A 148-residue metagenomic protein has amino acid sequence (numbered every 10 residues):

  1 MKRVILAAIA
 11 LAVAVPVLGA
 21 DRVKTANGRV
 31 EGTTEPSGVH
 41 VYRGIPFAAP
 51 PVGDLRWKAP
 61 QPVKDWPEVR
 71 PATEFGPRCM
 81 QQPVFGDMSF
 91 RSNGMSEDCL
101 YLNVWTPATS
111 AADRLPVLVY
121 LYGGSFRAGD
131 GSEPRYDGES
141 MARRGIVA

Functional and structural regions predicted by a protein language model:
K2-A10: Sec-dependent signal peptide recognition, specifically the positively charged N-region followed immediately by
A7, V17-L18: Cleavable N-terminal signal peptides
L18-A148: Non-catalytic accessory segments of hydrolases
